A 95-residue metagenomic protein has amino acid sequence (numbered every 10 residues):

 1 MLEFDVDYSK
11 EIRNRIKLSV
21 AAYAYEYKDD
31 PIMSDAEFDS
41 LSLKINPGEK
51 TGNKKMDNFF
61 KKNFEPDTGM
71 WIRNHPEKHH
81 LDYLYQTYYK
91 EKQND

Functional and structural regions predicted by a protein language model:
M1-D95: Phosphate/adenylate-binding "loop-and-lid" substructures adjacent to NTP/NAD/dNTP-binding pockets in NTP-dependent
